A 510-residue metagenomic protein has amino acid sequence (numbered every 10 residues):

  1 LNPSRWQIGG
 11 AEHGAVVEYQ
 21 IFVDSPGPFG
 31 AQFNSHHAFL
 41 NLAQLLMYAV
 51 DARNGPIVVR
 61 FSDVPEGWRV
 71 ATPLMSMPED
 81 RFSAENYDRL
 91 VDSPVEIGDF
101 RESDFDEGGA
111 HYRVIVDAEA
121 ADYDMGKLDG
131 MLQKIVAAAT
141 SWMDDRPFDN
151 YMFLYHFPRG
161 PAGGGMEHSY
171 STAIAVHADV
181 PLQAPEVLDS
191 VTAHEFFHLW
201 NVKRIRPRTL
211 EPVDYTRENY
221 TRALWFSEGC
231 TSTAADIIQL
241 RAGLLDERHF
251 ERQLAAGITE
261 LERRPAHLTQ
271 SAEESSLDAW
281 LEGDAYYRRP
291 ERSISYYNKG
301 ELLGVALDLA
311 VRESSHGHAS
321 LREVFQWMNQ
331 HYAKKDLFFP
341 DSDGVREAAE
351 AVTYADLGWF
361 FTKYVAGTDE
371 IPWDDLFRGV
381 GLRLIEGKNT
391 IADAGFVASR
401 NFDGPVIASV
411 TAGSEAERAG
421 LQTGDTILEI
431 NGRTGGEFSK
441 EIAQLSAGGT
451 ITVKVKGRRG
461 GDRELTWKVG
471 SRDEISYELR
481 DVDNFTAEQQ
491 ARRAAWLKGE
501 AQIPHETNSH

Functional and structural regions predicted by a protein language model:
L1-N34: A surface-exposed beta-strand-loop module
N2-E12, A43-Q44, I174-V187: Aromatic/His-enriched, Gly/Pro-containing loop or helix-boundary segments that lie immediately adjacent to catalytic
H13, E18, F22, A43-L45 (+8 more regions): Zn2+-dependent metallopeptidase catalytic core
A38-L42, N86-G108: Edge strands and adjacent loops of beta-rich recognition modules
A49-T72, N484-H505: Compositionally biased low-complexity segments at domain edges in trafficked proteins and select soluble regulators
R101-L224, C230, A234: Juxtacatalytic substrate-recognition/specificity segment
F226-E247: Extended catalytic-interface subdomain
A235, L245-H510: C-terminal recognition in membrane/secretory proteostasis and scaffolding
